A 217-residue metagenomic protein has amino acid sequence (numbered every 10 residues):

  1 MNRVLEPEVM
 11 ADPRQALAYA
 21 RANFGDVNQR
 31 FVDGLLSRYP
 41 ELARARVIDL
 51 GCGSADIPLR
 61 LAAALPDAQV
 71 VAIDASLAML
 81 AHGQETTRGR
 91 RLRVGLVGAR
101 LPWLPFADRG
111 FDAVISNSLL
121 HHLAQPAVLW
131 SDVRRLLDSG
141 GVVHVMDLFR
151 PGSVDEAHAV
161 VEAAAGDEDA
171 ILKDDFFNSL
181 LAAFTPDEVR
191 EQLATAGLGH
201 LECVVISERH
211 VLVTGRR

Functional and structural regions predicted by a protein language model:
M1-L17: N-terminal, positively charged/glycine-rich alpha-helical extensions of SAM-dependent methyltransferases
G25-R44: Conserved alpha-helix/loop element of class I SAM-dependent methyltransferases that forms part of the SAM/SAH-binding
I48, D56-W103: Class I SAM-dependent methyltransferase SAM/SAH-binding core
F106-A113: A short acidic, Gly/Pro-enriched loop at the edge of an enzyme's catalytic core that lines a small-molecule cofactor
A113-Q125: A short SAM/SAH-binding and catalytic strip from SAM-dependent methyltransferases
V128-S139: A short glycine-rich, Lys/Arg-flanked "PGG" loop and its adjoining helix->strand segment in the class I
M146-A196, E202-V204: C-terminal alpha-helical "lid/dimerization" subdomain adjacent to the S-adenosyl-L-methionine
L198-R217: Core SAM-dependent methyltransferase catalytic element
